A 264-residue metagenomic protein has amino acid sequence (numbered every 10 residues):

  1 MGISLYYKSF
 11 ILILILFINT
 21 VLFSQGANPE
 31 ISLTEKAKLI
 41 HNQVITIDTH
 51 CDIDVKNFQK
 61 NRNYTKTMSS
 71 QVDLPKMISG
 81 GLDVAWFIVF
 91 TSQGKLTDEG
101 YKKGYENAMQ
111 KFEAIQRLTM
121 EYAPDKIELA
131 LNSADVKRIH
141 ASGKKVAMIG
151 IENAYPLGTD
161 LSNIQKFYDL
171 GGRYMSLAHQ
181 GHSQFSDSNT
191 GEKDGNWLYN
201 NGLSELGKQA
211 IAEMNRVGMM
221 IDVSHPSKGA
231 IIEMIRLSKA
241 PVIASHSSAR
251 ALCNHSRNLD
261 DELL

Functional and structural regions predicted by a protein language model:
M1-I11: Bacterial N-terminal signal peptides that target proteins for export
S9-V21: Bacterial N-terminal signal peptides
Q25-W197, N254-L264: N-terminal hydrophobic targeting/anchoring segments and the immediately downstream early-domain regions of hydrolases
D52-D54, S227, S248: Catalytic metal-binding/acid-base residues of hydrolase active sites
T91, S248-A249: Acidic, glycine-rich active-site loops and adjacent beta-strand->loop/helix elements that engage anionic groups
T159-D169, K193-I243, S256-L264: Histidine/acidic residue-rich metal-binding segments in metalloenzymes
A178, S224, S245-S247: Generic beta-strand/beta-sheet core signal
